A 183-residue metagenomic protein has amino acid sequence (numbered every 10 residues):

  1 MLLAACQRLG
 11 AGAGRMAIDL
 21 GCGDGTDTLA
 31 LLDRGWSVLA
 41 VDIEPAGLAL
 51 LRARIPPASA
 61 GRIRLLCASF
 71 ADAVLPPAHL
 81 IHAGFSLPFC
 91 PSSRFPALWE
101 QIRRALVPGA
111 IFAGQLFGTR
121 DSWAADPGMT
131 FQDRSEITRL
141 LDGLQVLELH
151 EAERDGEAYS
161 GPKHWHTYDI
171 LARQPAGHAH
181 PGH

Functional and structural regions predicted by a protein language model:
M1-G12, G23-V74, R94-A97, I111-H183: Class I (Rossmann-like) S-adenosyl-L-methionine-dependent methyltransferase catalytic domain, capturing the SAM-binding
R15, H79: Conserved acidic residues
L20: Conserved beta-strand/loop positions that form the S-adenosyl-L-methionine
H82: A conserved beta-strand element that flanks and buttresses the S-adenosyl-L-methionine
F85-S86: Short catalytic micro-motifs in class I SAM-dependent methyltransferases
P96-P108: A short glycine-rich, Lys/Arg-flanked "PGG" loop and its adjoining helix->strand segment in the class I
